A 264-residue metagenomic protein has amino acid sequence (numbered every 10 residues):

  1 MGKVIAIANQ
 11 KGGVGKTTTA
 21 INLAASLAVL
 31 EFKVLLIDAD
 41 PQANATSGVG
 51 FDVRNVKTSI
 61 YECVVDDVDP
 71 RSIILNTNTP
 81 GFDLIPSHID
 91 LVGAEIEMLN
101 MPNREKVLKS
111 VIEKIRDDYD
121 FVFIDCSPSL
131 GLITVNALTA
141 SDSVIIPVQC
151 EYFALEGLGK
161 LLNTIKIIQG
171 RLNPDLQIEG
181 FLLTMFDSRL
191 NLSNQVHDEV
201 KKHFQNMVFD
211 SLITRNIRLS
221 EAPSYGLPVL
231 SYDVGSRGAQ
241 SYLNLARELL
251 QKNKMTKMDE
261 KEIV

Functional and structural regions predicted by a protein language model:
M1-V264: P-loop NTP-binding core
